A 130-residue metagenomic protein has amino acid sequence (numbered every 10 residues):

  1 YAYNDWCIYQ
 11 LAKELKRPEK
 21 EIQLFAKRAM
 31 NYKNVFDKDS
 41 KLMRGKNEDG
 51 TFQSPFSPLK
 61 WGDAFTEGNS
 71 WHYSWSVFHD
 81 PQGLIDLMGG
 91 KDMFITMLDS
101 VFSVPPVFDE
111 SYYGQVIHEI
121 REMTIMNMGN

Functional and structural regions predicted by a protein language model:
Y1-M30, N34-N130: Active-site core of glycosidic bond-cleaving carbohydrate-active enzymes
